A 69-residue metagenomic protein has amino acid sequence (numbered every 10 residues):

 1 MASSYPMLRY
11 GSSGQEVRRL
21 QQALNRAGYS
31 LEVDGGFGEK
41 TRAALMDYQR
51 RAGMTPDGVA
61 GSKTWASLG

Functional and structural regions predicted by a protein language model:
M1-D34: Acidic, Ser/Thr/Pro/Gly-enriched interdomain connector segments
L24-G28, V33, Q49-P56, L68: Sec/Tat-exported extracytoplasmic proteins
L45: Conserved hydrophobic/aromatic packing and binding residues within compact polymer-binding modules
K63-G69: Short hydrophobic/aromatic patches at helix-to-coil boundaries
